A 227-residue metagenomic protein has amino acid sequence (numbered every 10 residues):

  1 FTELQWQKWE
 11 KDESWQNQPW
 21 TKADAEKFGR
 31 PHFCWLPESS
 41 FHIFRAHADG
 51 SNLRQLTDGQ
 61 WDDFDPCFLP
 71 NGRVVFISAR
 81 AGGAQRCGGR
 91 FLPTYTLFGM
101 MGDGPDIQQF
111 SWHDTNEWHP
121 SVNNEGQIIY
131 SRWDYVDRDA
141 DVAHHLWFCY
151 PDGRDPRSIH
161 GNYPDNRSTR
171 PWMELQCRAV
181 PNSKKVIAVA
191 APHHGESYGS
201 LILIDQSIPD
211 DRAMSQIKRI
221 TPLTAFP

Functional and structural regions predicted by a protein language model:
F1-E38, F76-P93, Y130-H144, A188-I208: Short, conserved, GDST-rich strand-edge loop motifs in beta-rich repeat architectures
C34-G50, F91-G104, A143-R154, S200-D211: Beta-propeller blade signature
H47-W61, M101-T115, Y150-M173, S207-P227: Multi-bladed beta-propeller domains
D58, G89, W112, S121 (+1 more regions): Low-complexity, polar/charged sequence tracts that form flexible coils or short amphipathic helices and often embed
Q60-V75, D114-I129, P164-K185, P227: Conserved beta-propeller blade repeats
N71-R73, A79-G82, L92-I107, E125: Hydrophobic, small-residue-rich alpha-helical packing segments that form membrane-like cores
S131, L175-P227: Loop/turn-rich, solvent-exposed surfaces of beta-rich toroidal or solenoidal domains
